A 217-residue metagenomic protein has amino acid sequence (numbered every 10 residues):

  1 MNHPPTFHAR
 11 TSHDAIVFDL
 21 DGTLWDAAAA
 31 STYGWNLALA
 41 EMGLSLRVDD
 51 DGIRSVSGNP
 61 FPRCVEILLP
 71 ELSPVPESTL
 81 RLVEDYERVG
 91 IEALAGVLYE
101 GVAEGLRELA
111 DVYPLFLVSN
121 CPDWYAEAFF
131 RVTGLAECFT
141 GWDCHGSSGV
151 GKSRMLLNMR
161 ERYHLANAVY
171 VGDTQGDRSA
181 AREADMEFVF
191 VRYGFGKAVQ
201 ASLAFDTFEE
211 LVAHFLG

Functional and structural regions predicted by a protein language model:
M1-D14, D123, E127-G217: Asp-based, Mg2+/Mn2+-dependent phosphohydrolase catalytic module
N2-G52: Active-site neighborhood of HAD-like aspartate-dependent phosphohydrolases
F7, S12, G90-L117, D123 (+2 more regions): Short, acidic loop-to-helix structural element flanking the phosphoryl-transfer center in phosphate-processing enzymes
S31, F61, L98, K152: Conserved donor sugar-nucleotide recognition element shared by glycan-biosynthetic enzymes
N36-A40, P60-P74, F129: Helix-loop "lid/cap" segments that line or gate small-molecule binding pockets
E41-L46, E71-S78, G134-C138: Short helix-capping segments at alpha-helix termini
E66-A103: Metal-dependent phosphoesterase signature
